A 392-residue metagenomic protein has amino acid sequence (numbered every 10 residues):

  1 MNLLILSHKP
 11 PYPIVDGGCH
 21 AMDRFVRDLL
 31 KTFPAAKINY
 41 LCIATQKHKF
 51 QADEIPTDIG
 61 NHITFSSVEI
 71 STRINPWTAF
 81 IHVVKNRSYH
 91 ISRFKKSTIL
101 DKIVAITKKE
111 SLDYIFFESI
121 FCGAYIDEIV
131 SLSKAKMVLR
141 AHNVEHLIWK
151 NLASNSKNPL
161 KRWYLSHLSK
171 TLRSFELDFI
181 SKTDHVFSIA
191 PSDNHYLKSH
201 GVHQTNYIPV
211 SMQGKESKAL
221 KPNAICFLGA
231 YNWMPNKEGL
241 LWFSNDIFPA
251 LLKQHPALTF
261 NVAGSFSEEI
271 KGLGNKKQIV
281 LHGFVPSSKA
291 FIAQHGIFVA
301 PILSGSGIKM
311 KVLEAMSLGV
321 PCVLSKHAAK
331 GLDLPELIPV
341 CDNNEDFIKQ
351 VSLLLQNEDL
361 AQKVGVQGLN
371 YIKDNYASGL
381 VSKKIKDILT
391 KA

Functional and structural regions predicted by a protein language model:
M1-T64, K108-E110: N-terminal subdomain of nucleotide-sugar transferases
H8, W77-S92, M137-S174, A230: Acceptor-binding helix/loop patch of EC 2.4 sugar-transfer enzymes, predominantly nucleotide-sugar-dependent
S166-E216: Donor nucleotide-sugar binding/catalytic pocket of nucleotide-sugar-dependent glycosyltransferases
D184, A293-G307, L318-P321: Acidic donor-binding loop of glycosyltransferase active sites
Y207-K277, L281-A293: Conserved catalytic-core segment of nucleotide-activated headgroup transferases in glycan assembly
K311-S317, P321-S325: Short hydrophobic beta-strand element within catalytic cores of glycosyltransferases and related nucleotide-activated
P335-E345, L353-D359: Conserved acidic donor-binding segment of nucleotide-sugar-dependent glycosyltransferases
Q356-L389: A charged, aromatic-enriched C-terminal amphipathic alpha-helix characteristic of glycosyltransferases across folds
